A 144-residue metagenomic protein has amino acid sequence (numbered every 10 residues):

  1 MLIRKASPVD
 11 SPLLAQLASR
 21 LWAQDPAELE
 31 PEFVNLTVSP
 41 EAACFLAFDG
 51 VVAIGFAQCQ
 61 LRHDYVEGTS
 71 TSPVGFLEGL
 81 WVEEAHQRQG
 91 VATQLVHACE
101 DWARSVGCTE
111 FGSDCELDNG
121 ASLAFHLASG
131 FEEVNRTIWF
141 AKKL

Functional and structural regions predicted by a protein language model:
M1-L14: A short beta-loop-alpha structural element at the N-terminal edge of CoA-dependent acyl/N-acetyltransferase catalytic
S11, A15-E28, Y65: Helix-loop element at the rim of GNAT/NAT acetyltransferase active sites that forms part of the acceptor-substrate
D25-F48, Q58: Active-site rim helix/loop that mediates acceptor-substrate recognition in acyltransferases
L46, V52-L61, F76, W81: Conserved beta-strand in the GNAT
S70-E84, W139: Conserved acetyl-CoA binding element of GNAT-fold acetyltransferases
V82, R88-D101, A124, A128: Conserved acetyl-CoA-binding loop-helix of GNAT-fold acetyltransferases
T93, S105, L117-R136: Conserved active-site alpha-helix within GNAT-family acetyltransferase domains
V96, A103-C115: Conserved GNAT acetyl-CoA-binding A-motif
